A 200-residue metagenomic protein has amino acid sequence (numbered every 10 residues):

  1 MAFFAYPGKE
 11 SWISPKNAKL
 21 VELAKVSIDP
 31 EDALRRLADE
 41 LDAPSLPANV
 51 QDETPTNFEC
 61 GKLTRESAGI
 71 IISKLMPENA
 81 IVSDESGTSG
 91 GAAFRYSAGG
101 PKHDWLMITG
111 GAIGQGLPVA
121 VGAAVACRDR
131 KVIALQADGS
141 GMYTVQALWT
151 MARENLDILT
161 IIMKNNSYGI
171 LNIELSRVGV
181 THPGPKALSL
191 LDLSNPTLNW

Functional and structural regions predicted by a protein language model:
A2-T88, K186: Phosphate/pyrophosphate-binding active-site segments
K25-R36, A92-W200: Thiamine diphosphate
